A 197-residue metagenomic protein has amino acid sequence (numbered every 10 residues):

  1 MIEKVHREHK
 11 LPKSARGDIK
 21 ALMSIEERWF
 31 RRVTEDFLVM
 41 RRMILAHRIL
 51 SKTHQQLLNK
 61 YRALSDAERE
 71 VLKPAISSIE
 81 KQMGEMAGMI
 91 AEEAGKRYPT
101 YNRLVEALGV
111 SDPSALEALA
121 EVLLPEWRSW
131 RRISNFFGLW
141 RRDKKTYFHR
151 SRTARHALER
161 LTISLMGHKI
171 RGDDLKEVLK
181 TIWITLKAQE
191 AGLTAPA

Functional and structural regions predicted by a protein language model:
M1-A67: Phosphate- and other anionic-substrate recognition elements at nucleic-acid/protein interfaces
E3-H6, L165, K187, A191: Extended, charge- and Ser/Thr-rich helical segments
A15-E26, V178-E190: Stable alpha-helical structural segments in soluble proteins, enriched in small hydrophobic residues
R48-S51, Q55, P74-G84, K176-K180: Generic structural signal for well-ordered, non-transmembrane alpha-helical segments in soluble/cytosolic regions
Y61-P113: Helix-hairpin-helix/helix-loop-helix acidic hairpins
L104, E117-K176, T181, T185: Phosphate-backbone recognition surface of nucleic-acid-processing proteins
A195-P196: N-terminal accessory regions of nucleic-acid-interacting proteins
